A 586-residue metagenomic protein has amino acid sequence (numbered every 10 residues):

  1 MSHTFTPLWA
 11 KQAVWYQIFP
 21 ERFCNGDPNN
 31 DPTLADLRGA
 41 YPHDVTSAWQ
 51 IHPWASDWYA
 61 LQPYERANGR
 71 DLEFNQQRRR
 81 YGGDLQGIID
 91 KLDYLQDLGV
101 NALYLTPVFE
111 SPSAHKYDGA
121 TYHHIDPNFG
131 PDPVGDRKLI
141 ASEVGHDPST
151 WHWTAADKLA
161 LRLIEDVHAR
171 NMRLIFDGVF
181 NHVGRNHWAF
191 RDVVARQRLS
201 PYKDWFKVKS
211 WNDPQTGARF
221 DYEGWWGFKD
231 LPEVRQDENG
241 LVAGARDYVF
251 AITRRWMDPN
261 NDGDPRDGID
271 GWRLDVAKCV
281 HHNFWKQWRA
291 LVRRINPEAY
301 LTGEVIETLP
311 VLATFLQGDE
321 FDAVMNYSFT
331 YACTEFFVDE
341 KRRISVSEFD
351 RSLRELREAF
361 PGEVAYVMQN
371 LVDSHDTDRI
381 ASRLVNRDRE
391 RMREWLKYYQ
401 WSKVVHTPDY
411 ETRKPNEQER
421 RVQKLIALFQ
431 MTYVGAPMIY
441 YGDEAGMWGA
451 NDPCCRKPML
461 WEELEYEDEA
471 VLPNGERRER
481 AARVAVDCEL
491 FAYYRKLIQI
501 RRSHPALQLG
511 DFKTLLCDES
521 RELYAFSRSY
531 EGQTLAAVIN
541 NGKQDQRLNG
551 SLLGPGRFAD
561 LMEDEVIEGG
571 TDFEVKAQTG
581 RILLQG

Functional and structural regions predicted by a protein language model:
M1-G586: Active-site and adjacent substrate-binding regions of carbohydrate-active enzymes
